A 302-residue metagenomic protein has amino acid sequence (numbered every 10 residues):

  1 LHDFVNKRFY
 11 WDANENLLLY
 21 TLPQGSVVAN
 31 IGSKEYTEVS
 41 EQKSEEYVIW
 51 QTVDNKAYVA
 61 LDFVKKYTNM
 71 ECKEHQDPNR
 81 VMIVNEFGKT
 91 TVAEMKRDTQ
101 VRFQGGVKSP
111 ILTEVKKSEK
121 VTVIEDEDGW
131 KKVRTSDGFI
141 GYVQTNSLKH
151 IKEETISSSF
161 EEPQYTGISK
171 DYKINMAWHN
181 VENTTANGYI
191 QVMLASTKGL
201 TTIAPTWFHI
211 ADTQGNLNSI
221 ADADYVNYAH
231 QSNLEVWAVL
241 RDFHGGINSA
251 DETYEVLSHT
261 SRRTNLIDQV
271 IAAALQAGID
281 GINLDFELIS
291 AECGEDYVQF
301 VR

Functional and structural regions predicted by a protein language model:
H2-D128, S157-S169: Primary recognition of N-terminal secretory signal peptides and signal-anchoring hydrophobic helices
H2-F9, T68-C72, E119, E125 (+5 more regions): Sec/Tat-exported extracytoplasmic proteins
A93-K96, D137-L148: A short macromolecule-binding patch
V101-Q104, K132, N183-I190, I210-Q214: Short, solvent-exposed loop/turn elements at domain surfaces
D128-R134: Short, Lys/Arg- and Gly-enriched loop/turn segments at beta-strand edges
S157-E162, T184-V192, I220-Y225, N265-A272: Alpha-helical scaffolding within the catalytic cores of extracellular/periplasmic polymer-degrading hydrolases
E161-N183: An acidic-aromatic substrate-binding cleft motif
D171-H179, T197, H209-R302: Chitinase-like catalytic core of GlcNAc-active glycosidases
